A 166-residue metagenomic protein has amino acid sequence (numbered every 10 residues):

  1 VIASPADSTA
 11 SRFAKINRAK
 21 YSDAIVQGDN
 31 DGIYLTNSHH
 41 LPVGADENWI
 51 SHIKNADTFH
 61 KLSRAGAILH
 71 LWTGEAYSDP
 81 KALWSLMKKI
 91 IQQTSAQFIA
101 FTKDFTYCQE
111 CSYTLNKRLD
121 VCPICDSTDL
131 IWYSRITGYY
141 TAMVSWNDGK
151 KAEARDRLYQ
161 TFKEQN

Functional and structural regions predicted by a protein language model:
V1-N166: Long, C-terminal-biased catalytic regions of enzyme "large/alpha" subunits
